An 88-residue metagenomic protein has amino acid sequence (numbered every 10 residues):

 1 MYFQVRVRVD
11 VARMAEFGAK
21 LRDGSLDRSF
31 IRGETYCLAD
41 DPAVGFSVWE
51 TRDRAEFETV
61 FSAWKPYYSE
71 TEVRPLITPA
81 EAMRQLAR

Functional and structural regions predicted by a protein language model:
M1-V44, R52-E58, L76-R88: Short S/T/G/P-rich N-terminal loop/turn motif that feeds into the first structured element of a domain
S25-R28, W64-E72: A common structural junction motif
F57-K65: Short, electropositive alpha-helical surface patch
